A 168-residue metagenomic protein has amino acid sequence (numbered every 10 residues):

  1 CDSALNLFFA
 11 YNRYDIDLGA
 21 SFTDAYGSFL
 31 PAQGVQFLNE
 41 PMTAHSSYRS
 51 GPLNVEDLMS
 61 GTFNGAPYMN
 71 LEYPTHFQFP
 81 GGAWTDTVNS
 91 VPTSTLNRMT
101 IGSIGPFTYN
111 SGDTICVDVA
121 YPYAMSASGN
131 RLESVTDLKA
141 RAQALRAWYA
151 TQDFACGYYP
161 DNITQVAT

Functional and structural regions predicted by a protein language model:
C1-T168: Extracellular/surface-associated beta-sandwich interaction domains
